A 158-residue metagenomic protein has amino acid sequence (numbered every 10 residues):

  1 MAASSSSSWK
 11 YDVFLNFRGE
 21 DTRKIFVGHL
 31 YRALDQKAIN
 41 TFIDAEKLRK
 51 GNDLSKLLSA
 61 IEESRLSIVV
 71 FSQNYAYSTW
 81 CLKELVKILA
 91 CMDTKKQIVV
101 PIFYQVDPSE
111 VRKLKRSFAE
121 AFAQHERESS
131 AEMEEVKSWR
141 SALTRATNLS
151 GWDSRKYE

Functional and structural regions predicted by a protein language model:
M1-L66: Conserved N-terminal substructure of TIR/SEFIR domains
R32-Q36, R49, D53-E158: Cross-kingdom TIR/SEFIR domain
